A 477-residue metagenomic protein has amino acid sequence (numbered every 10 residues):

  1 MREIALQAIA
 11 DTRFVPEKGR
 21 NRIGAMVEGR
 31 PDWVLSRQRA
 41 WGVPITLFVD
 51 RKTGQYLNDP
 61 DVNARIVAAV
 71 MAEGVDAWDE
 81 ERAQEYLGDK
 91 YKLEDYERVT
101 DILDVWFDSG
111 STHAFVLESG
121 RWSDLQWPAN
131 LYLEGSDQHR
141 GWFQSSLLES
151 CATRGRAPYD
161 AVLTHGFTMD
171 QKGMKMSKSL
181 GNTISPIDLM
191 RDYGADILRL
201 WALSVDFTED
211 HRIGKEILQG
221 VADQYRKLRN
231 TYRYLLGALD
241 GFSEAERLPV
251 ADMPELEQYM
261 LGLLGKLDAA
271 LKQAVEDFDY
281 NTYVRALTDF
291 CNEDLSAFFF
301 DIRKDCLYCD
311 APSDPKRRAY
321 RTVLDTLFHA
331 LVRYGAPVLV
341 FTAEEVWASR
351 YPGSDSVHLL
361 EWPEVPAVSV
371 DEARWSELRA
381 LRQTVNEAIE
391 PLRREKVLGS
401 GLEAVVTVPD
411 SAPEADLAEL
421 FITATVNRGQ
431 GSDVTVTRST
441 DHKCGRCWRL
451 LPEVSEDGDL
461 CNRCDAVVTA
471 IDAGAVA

Functional and structural regions predicted by a protein language model:
M1-D240, M260-R303, T322-R333, K443-R446: Structured secondary-structure scaffolds
T46, T440-K443, D457-L460: Short metal-coordination and nucleic-acid-contact micro-motifs, chiefly zinc-binding Cys/His arrays
V49, Y96, G241-K272, F300-A388 (+4 more regions): Acidic, turn-prone loop/beta-hairpin segments
G54-A64, R393-E395, S400-H442: A broadly conserved sequence feature marking short terminus-proximal activation segments in nucleic acid-centric
L57, L451-V454, V468: Cys/His-rich microdomains that often coordinate metals
V62-R65, V99-D104, E456-R463, I471-A477: Short cysteine/histidine-rich zinc-coordinating motifs and their immediately flanking basic loops
L218-E244, A336-S349, E403-G431: Structured, non-catalytic alpha/beta "coupling" segments that mediate domain-domain communication and provide generic
W448-L451, N462-D465: Cys/His-coordinated zinc-binding microdomains
